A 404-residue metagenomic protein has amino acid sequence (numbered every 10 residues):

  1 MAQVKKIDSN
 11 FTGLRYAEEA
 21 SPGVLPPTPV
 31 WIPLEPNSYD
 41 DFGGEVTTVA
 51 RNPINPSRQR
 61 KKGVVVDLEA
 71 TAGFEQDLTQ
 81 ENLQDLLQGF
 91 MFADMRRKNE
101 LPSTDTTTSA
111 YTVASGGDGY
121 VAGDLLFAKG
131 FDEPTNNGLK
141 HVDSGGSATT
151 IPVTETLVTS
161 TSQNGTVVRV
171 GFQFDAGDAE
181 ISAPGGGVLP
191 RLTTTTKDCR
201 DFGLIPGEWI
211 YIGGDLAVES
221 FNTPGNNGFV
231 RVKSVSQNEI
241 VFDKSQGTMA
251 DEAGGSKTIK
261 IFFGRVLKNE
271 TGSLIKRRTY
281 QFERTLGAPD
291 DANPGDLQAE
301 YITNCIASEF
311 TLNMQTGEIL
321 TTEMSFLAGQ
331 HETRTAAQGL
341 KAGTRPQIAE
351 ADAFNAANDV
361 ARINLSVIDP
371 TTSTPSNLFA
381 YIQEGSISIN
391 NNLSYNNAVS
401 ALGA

Functional and structural regions predicted by a protein language model:
M1-A404: Signature of extracytoplasmic/envelope-associated structural regions
